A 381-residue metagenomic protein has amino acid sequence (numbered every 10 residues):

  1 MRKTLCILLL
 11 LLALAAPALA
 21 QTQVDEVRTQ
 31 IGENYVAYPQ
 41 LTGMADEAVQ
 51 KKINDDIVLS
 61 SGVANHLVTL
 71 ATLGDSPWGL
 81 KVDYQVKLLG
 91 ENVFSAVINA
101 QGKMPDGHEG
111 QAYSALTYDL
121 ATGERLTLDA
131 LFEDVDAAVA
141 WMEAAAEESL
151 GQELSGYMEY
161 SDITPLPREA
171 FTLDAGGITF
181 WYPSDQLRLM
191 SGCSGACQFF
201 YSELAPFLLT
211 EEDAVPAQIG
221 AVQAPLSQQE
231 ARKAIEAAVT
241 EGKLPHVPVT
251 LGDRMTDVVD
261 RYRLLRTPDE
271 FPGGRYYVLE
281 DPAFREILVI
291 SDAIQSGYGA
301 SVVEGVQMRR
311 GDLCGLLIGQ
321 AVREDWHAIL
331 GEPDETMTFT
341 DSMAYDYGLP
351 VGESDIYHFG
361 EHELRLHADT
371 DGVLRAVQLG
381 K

Functional and structural regions predicted by a protein language model:
R2-A20: Sec-dependent N-terminal signal peptides of Gram-positive bacterial secreted proteins and lipoproteins
Q21-A238, T256, G274-R275: Compositionally biased intrinsically disordered regions enriched in Thr/Gly
V27, G32, A37-P39, K87-L89 (+14 more regions): A structural detector for beta-sheet-dominated domains
L41, N99-Q101, A121-G123, D185 (+5 more regions): Solvent-exposed coil/turn segments that connect beta secondary-structure elements in extracytoplasmic/periplasmic
S95-K103, Q111-S149, I290-D346: Long, charged/polar, surface-exposed segments that mediate recognition or autoinhibition
T164, T240, T250-G299, A321-K381: A cross-family detector of function-defining hotspots
S227-A237, P245, A293-E304: Primary recognition of N-terminal secretory signal peptides and signal-anchoring hydrophobic helices
E241-P248, R310-G315, G352-S354: Short, recurring structural edge motifs at helix starts
